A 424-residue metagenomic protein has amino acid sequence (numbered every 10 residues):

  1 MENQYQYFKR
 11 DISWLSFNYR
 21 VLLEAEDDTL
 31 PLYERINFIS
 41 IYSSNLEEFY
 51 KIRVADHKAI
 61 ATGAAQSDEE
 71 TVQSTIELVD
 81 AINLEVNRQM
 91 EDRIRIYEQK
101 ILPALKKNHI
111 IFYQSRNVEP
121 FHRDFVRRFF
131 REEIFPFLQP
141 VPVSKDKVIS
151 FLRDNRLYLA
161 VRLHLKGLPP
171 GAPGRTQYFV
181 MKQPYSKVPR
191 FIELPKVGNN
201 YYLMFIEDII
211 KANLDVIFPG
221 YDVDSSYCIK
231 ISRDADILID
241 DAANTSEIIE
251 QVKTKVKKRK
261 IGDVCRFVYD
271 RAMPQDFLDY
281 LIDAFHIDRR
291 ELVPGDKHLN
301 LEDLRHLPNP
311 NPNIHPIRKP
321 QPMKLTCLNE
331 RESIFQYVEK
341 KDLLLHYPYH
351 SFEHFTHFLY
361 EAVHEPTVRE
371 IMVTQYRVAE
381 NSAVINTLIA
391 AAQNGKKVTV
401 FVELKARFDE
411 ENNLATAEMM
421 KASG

Functional and structural regions predicted by a protein language model:
M1-G424: N-terminal localization/anchoring segments of enzymes in phospholipid and broader phosphate metabolism
